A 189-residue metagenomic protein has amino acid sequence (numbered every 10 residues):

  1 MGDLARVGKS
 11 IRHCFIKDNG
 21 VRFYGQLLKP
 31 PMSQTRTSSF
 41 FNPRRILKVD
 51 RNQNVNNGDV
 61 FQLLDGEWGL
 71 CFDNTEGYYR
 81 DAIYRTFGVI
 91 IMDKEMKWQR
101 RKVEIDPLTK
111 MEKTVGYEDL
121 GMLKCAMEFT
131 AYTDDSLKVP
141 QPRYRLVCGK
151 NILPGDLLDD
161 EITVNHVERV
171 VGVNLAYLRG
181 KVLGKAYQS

Functional and structural regions predicted by a protein language model:
M1-N19: Hydrophobic, proline/glycine-rich low-complexity stretches
N19-S189: Short, conserved turn/kink motifs that form compact alpha/beta structural patches or helix kinks used as
